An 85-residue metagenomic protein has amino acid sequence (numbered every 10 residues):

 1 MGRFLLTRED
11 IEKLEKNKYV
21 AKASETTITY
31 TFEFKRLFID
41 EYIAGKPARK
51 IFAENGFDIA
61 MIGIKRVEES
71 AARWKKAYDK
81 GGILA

Functional and structural regions predicted by a protein language model:
M1-A85: Residue-centric detector for conserved, function-critical "anchor" positions in compact interaction modules
